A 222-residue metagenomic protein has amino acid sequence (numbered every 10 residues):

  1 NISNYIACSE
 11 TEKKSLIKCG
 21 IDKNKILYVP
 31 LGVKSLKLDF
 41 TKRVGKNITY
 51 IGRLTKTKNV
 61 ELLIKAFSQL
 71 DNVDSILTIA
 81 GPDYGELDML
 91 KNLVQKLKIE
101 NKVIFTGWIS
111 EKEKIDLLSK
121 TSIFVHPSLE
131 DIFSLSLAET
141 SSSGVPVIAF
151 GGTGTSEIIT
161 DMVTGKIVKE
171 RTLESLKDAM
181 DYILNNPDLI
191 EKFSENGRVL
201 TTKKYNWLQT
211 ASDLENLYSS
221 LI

Functional and structural regions predicted by a protein language model:
T11, G32: Carbohydrate-associated surface elements
F40-F67, T78: Conserved donor-binding/catalytic core segment of Leloir-type glycosyltransferases
I51, I76-K91, G107: Glycosyltransferase donor-sugar binding loop
W108-I109, D116-T121: Short alpha-helical donor nucleotide-sugar binding micro-motif in glycosyltransferases
L129: Aromatic "clamp/platform" in nucleotide-sugar-dependent glycosyltransferases that forms part of the donor/acceptor
P146-A149: Short hydrophobic beta-strand element within catalytic cores of glycosyltransferases and related nucleotide-activated
D161-M162, K166-L173, Y182-P187: Conserved acidic donor-binding segment of nucleotide-sugar-dependent glycosyltransferases
Y182, L189-K204, D213-N216: A short, well-ordered alpha-helix in the C-terminal region of glycosyltransferases
